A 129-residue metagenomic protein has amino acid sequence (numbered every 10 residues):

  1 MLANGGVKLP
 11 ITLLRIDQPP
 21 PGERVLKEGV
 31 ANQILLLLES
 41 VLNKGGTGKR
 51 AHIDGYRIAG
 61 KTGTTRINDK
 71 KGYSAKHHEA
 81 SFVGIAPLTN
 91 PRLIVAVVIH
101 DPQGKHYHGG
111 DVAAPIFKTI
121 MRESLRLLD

Functional and structural regions predicted by a protein language model:
M1-I53, G104-Y107, L127-D129: Conserved active-site-proximal loop/helix segments of enzymes involved in bacterial cell-wall and related
M1-N4, I85-T89: Glycine-rich, acidic and aromatic/proline-enriched surface loops and short helix-turn segments that act as binding
G6, G46-K49, K61-T64, I85 (+1 more regions): Gly/Ser/Thr-rich helix-start
A31-L38, A80, A114, K118-M121: Extracytoplasmic/secreted envelope proteins and their assembly/folding machinery, especially bacterial periplasmic
I34, K61-G63, V83, V95 (+1 more regions): Residue-level preference for non-acidic, small/hydrophobic
D54-A86: Short, Gly/Ser/Thr-enriched beta-strand-loop segments that form substrate-interacting elements of hydrolase/peptidase
K71, H100, K105-D129: Periplasmic/cell-envelope proteins involved in peptidoglycan metabolism and beta-lactam response
F82-V83, P91-K105: Short, well-ordered beta-strand elements
